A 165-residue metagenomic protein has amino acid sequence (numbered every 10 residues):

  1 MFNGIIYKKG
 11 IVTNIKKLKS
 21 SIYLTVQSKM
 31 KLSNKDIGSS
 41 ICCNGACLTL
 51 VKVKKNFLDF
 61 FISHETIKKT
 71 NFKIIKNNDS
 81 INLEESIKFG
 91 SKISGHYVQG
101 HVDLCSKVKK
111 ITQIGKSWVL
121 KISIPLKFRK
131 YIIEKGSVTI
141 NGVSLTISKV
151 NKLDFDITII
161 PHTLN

Functional and structural regions predicted by a protein language model:
M1-N165: Conserved loop->alpha-helix
